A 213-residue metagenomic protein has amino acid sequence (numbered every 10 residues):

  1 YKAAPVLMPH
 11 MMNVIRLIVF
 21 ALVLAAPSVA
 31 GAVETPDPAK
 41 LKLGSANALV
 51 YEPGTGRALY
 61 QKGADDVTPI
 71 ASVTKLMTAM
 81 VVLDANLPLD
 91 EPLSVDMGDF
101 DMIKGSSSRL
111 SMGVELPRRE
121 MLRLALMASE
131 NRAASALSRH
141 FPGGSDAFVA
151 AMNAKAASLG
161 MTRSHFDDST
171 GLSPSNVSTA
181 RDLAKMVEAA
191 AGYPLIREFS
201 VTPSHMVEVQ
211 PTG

Functional and structural regions predicted by a protein language model:
A4-I18: Bacterial N-terminal signal peptides that target proteins for export
A4-P5, A25-A26, K185: Intrinsically disordered low-complexity regions specifically enriched for long asparagine
I18-P27: Bacterial N-terminal signal peptides
A32-R181, K185-P194: Active-site-adjacent loops and short helices of periplasmic peptidoglycan-processing enzymes
V187-G213: Extracytoplasmic
